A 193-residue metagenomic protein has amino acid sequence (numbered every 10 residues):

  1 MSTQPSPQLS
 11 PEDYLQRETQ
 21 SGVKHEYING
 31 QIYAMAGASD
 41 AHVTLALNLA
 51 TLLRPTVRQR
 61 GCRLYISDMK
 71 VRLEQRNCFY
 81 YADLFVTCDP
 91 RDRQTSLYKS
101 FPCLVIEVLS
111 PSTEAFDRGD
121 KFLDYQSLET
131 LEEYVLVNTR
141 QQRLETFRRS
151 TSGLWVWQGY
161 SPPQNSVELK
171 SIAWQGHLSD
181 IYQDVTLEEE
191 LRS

Functional and structural regions predicted by a protein language model:
M1-S193: Gly/Pro/Ser/Thr-rich low-complexity, intrinsically disordered segments predominantly at protein N-termini
